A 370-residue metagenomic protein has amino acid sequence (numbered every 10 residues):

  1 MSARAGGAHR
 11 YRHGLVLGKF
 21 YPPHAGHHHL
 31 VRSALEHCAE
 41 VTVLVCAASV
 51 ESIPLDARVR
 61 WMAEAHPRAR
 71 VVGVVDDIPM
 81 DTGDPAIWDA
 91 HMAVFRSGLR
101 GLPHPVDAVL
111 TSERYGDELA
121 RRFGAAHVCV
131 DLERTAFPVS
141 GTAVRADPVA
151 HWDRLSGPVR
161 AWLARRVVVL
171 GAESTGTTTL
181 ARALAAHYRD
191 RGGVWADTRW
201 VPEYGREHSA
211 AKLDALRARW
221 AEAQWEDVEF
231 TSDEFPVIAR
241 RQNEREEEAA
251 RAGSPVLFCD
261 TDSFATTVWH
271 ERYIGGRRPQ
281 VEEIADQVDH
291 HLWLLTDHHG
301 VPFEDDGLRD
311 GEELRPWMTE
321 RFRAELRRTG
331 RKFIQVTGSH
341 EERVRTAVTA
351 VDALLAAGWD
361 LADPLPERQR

Functional and structural regions predicted by a protein language model:
M1-R166: Nucleotidyltransferase catalytic core that binds NTPs
G98-P105, A249-G253, L354-L355: Glycine-rich phosphate-binding loop signature in dinucleotide/nucleotide-binding domains
V144, W269, Y273-E342, L355 (+1 more regions): A glycine- and Lys/Arg-enriched "phosphate-lid" helix/loop adjacent to the NTP-binding pocket of small-molecule kinases
D147-V167, R328-R370: Charged phosphate-binding loop/patch that engages nucleotide di/tri-phosphates or the phosphate backbone of nucleic
V168-A186: Glycine-rich phosphate-binding P-loop
A186-E247, A347: Conserved substrate/cofactor phosphate-moiety recognition/catalytic segment in nucleotide-dependent phosphotransferases
T231-V288: Glycine-rich phosphate-binding loop used to anchor ATP phosphates in small-molecule kinases, encompassing both
